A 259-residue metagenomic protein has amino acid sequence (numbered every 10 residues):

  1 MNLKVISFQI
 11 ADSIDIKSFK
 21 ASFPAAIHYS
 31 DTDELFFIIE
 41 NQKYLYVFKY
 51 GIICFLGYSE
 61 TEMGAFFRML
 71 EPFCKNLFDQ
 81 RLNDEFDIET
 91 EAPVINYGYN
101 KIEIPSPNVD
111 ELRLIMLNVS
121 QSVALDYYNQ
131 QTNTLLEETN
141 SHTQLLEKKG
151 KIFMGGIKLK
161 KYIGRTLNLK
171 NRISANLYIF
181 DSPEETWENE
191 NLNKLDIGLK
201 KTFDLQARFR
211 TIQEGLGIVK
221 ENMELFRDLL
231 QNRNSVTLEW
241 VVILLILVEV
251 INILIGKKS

Functional and structural regions predicted by a protein language model:
M1-P107, L114: Short Lys/Arg-enriched alpha/beta "domain-start" segment
F19-S22, M69, Q131, E138 (+2 more regions): Residues that form generic nucleotide/phosphate-binding pockets
R68-K75, Q130, T134-E137, Y178: Short, intrinsically disordered, mixed-charge
Y99-N100, Q144-L145, E190-N191: Short, flexible segments with low predicted structural confidence
D110-A175: Membrane-proximal low-complexity regions enriched in glycine and acidic/polar residues
K149-I251, G256: Membrane-associated alpha-helical segments
